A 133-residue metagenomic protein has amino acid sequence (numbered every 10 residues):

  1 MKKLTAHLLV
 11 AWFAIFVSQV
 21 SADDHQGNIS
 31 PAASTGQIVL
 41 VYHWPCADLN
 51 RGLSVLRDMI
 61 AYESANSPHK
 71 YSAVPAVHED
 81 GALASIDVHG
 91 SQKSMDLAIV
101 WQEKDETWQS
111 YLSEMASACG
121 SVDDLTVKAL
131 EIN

Functional and structural regions predicted by a protein language model:
M1-A6: Positively charged n-region of N-terminal signal peptides that target proteins for export
H7-F16: Bacterial N-terminal signal peptides
Q19-T107, S117-N133: Short S/T/G/P-rich N-terminal loop/turn motif that feeds into the first structured element of a domain
Y111-L112: Non-heme di-metal
